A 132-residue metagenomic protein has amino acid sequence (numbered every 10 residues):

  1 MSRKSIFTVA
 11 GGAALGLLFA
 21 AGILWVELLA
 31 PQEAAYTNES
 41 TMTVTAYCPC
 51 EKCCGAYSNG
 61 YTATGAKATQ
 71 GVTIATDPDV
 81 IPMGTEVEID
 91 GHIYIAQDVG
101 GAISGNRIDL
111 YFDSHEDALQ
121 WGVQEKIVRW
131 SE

Functional and structural regions predicted by a protein language model:
S2-G12, G16-E132: Solvent-exposed, well-ordered loop and adjacent helix/strand elements within mature globular domains that form
